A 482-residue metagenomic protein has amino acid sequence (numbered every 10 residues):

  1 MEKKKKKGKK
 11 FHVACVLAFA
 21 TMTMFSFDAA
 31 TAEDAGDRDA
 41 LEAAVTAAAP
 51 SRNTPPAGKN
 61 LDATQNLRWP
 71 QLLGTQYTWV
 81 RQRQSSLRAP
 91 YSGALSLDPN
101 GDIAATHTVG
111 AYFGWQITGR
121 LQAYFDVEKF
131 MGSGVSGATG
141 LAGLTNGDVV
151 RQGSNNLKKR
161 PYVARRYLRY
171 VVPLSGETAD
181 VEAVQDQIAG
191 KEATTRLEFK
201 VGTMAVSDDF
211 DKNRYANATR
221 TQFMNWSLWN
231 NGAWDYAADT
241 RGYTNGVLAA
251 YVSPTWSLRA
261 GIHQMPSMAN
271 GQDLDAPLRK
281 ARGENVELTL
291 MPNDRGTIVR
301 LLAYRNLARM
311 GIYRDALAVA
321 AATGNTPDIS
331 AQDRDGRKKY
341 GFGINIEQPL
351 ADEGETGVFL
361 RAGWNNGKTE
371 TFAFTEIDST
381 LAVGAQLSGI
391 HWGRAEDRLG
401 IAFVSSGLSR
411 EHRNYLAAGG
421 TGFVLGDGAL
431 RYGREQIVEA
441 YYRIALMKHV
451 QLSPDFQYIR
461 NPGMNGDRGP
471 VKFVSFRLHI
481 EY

Functional and structural regions predicted by a protein language model:
E2-K3, F25-G101, A105, Y112 (+4 more regions): N-terminal periplasmic/intermembrane-space "pro-region" immediately following the signal or transit peptide
K59-L73, Q84-S86, G114-A123, S136 (+7 more regions): Short loop/turn motifs that connect adjacent beta-strands in outer-membrane beta-barrel proteins
Q71, A105-A111, Y162-R166, L197 (+9 more regions): Hydrophobic, lipid-facing positions within transmembrane beta-strands of outer-membrane proteins
L73, Y77-R81, F125-K129, F199-T203 (+8 more regions): Transmembrane beta-barrel strands of outer-membrane/channel proteins
W115-I117, V127, Y170-V172, T203 (+7 more regions): Residue-level signature of outer-membrane beta-barrel architecture
G140-K158, Y162-A164, E177-E287, D328 (+1 more regions): Surface-exposed coil loops of outer-membrane beta-barrel proteins
R165-E177, I401, P470-Y482: Outer-membrane beta-barrel "beta-signal"
E287-T289, L302-G336, E370-I459: Outer membrane beta-barrel transmembrane domains
